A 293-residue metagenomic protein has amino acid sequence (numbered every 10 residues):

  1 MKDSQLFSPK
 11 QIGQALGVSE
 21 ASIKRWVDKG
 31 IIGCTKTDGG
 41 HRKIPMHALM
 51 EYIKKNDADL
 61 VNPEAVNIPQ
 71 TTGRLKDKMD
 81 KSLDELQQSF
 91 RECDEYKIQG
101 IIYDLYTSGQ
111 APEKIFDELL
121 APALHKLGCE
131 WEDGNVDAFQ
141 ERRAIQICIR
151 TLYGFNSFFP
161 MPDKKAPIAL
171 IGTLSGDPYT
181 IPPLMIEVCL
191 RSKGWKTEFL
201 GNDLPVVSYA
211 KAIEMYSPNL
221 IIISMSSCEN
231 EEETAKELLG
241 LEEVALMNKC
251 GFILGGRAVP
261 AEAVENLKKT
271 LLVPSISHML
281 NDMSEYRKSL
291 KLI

Functional and structural regions predicted by a protein language model:
M1-S22: Polyanion-binding surface elements
D3, L16-G17, E95, T180 (+1 more regions): Short alpha-helix boundary/capping motifs
L6, S19-E20, I98, P183 (+1 more regions): Generic non-transmembrane alpha-helix signal with a bias for helix starts/N-cap capping motifs
P9, E20, E95, P112 (+2 more regions): Residues at or immediately preceding the N-termini of alpha-helices
Q11, K24-R25, Y103, V188 (+2 more regions): Surface-exposed charge patches
A15, E20-K24, K29-P160: Long amphipathic alpha-helical segments
G134-D137, R143, I147-I293: C-terminal regulatory/effector modules of DNA-binding transcriptional regulators
